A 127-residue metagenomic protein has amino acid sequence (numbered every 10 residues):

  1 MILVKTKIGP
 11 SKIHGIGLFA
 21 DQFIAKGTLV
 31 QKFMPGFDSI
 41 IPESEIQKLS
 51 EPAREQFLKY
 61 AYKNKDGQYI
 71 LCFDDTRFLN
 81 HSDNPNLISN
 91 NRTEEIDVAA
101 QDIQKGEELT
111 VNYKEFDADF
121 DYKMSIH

Functional and structural regions predicted by a protein language model:
M1-H127: Conserved catalytic SET/PR domain of SAM-dependent protein methyltransferases, capturing the structural core that binds
